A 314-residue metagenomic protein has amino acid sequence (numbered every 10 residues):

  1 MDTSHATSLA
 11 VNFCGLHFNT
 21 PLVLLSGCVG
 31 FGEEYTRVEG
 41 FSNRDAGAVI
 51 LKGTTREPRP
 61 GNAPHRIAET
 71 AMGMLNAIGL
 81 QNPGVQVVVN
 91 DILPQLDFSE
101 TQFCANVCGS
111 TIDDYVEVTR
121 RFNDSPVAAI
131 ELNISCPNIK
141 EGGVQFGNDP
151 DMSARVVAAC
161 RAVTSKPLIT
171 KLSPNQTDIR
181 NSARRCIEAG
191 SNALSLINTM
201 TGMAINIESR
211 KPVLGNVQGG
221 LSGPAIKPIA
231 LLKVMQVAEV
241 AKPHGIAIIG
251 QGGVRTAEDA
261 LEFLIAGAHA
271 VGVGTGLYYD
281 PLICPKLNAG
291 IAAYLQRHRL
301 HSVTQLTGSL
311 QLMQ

Functional and structural regions predicted by a protein language model:
M1-F103, G109: N-terminal capping/small domains of soluble enzymes
M1-H5, L221-I246, R255-Q314: Alpha/beta catalytic cores of nucleotide-metabolism and tRNA/nucleoside-modifying enzymes
S26, V107, I134, L172 (+1 more regions): Short glycine-centered, acidic/aromatic-flanked micro-motifs in structured strand/loop junctions that mark active-site
G27-C28, G252-V254: Active-site metal-binding loops of divalent metal-dependent hydrolases
N43, S110-I249, R255-E262, A266-A268: Alpha/beta enzyme core
K52-T54, I134, N198-T199, T275-G276: Short secondary-structure boundary segments
P58-N62, A204-N206, P281-C284: Short, charged, surface-exposed secondary-structure boundary motifs
